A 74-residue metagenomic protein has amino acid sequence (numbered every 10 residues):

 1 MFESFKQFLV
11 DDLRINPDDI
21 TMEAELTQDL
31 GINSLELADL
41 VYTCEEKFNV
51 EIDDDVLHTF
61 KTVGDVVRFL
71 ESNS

Functional and structural regions predicted by a protein language model:
M1-D18, E71-N73: Thiotemplate assembly-line natural product biosynthesis machinery
D12-G31, F48-T59: Phosphopantetheine carrier-protein modules
E36: Two-component histidine kinase catalytic core, primarily the HATPase_c
